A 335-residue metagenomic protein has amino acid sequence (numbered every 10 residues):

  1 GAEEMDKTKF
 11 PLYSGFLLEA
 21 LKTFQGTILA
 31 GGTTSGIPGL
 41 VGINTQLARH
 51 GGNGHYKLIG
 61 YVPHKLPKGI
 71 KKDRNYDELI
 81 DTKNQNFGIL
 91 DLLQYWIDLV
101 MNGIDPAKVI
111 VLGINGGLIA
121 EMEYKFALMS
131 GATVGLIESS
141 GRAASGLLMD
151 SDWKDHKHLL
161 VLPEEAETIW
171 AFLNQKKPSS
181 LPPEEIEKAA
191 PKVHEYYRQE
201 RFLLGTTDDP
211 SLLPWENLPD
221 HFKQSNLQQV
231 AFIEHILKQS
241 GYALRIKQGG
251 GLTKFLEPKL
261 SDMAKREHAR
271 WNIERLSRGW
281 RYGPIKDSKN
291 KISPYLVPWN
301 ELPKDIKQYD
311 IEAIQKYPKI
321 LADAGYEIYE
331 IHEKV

Functional and structural regions predicted by a protein language model:
A2-F172: Acidic/glycine-enriched connector segments
L162-V335: Alpha-helical propensity feature that highlights long, continuous alpha-helices across diverse contexts
